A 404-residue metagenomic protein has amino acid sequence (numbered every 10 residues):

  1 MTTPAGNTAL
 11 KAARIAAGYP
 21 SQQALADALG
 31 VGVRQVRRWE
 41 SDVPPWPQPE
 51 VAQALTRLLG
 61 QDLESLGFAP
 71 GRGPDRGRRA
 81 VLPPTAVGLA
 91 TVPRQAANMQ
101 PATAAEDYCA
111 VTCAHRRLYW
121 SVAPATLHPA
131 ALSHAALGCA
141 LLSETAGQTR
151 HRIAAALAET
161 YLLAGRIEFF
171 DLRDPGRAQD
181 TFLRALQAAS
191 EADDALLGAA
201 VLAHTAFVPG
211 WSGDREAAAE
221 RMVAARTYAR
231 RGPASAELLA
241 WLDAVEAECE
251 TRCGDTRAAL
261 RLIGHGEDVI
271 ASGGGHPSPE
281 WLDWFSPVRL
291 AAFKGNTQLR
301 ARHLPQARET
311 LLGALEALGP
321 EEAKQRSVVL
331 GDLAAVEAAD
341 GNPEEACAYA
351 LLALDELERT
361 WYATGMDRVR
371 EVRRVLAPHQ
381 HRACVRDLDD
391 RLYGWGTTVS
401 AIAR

Functional and structural regions predicted by a protein language model:
M1-P20, A24, Q53, E64: A short, Lys/Arg-rich alpha-helix, primarily the initiator
T2-A9, V31, A110, T160 (+1 more regions): Alpha-helix N-cap/N′ positions at the starts of helices
A13, A28, W39, A69: Residues in the recognition helix of alpha-helical DNA-binding motifs
G30, P49-S65: DNA major-groove recognition helix of helix-turn-helix/homeodomain DNA-binding modules
G30-P47: Recognition helix of helix-turn-helix/homeodomain-like DNA-binding domains that insert into the DNA major groove
R57, E64-A110: Compositionally biased, long intrinsically disordered regions
M99-A105, C109-R404: Conserved binding/catalytic microenvironments
